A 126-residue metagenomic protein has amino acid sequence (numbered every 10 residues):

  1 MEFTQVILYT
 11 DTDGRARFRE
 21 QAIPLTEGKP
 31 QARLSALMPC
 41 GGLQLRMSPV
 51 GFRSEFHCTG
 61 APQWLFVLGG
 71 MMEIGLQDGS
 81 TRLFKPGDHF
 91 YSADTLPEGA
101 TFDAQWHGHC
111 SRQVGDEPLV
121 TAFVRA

Functional and structural regions predicted by a protein language model:
M1-Y9, G79: Short acidic, Pro/Gly- and aromatic-enriched capping/linker segments at domain boundaries
T12-F56, P62, E117-V124: A short glycine-rich, His/Asp/Glu-containing loop-to-beta-strand
P49-F52, G70, L76, L96 (+1 more regions): Short acidic (Asp/Glu) patches
G60-D78, D88: Glycine- and acidic-residue-biased ligand/ion/polar-headgroup-sensing regions
A61, S80-L83, T101-H107: Ubiquitin-like/PB1-type beta-grasp interaction modules and other compact soluble beta-rich domains
D78-L96: Short acidic-glycine-tyrosine-enriched beta hairpin
Y91, A100-A126: A short hydrophobic beta-strand segment most commonly corresponding to one strand of the jelly-roll/cupin
